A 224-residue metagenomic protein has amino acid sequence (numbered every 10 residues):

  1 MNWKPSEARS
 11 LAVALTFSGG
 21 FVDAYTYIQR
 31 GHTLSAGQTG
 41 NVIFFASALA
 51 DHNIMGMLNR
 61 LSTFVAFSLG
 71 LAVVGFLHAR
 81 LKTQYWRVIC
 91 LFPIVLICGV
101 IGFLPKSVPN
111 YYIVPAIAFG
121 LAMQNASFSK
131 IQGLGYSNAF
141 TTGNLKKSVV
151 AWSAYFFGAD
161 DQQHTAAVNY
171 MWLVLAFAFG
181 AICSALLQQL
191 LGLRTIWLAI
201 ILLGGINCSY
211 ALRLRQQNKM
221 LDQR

Functional and structural regions predicted by a protein language model:
M1-A8, L221: Short, Lys/Arg-rich, polar N-terminal cytosolic tail immediately upstream of the first transmembrane signal-anchor
A8-M55, Q124-T165: Small-residue-rich hydrophobic segments that form or flank transmembrane alpha-helices in multi-pass membrane proteins
F64, S68-A72, V174-I182: Hydrophobic/small/kink-forming positions within alpha-helical transmembrane segments of polytopic membrane proteins
G70-T83, Q188: Helix-to-loop junctions at the C-terminal end of transmembrane segments in multipass secondary transporters
A79-F92, L193-T195: Cytoplasmic membrane-interface "Motif A"-like loop-to-helix N-cap segments of 12-TM Major Facilitator Superfamily
V88-V100, I200: Structural signature of the two symmetry-related core transmembrane helices
V95-P109, Y210-A211: C-terminal ends and interior cores of transmembrane alpha-helices in multi-pass membrane transporters/permeases
P105, I201-K219: Multi-pass alpha-helical transporter architecture, strongest for 12-TM Major Facilitator/SLC carriers used
